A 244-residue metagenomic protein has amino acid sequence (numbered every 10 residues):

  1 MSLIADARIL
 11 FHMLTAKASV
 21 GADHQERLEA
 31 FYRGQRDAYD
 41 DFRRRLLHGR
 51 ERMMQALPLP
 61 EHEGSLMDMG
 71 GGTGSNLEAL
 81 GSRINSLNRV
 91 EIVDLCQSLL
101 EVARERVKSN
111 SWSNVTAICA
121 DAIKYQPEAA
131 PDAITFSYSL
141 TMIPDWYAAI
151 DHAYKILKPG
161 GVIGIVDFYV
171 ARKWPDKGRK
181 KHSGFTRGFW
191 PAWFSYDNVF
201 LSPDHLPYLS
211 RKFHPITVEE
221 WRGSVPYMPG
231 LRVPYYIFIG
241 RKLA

Functional and structural regions predicted by a protein language model:
S2-P60, S75-A79, V102, G178-R179 (+1 more regions): Conserved class I S-adenosyl-L-methionine
S19-A22, E26-R27, V166-L231: C-terminal alpha-helical "lid/dimerization" subdomain adjacent to the S-adenosyl-L-methionine
S65-K124: Class I SAM-dependent methyltransferase SAM/SAH-binding core
N85, I143-P144, L157-K158: Helix-to-beta-strand junctions that scaffold the AdoMet/dcAdoMet cofactor pocket in Class I SAM-dependent enzymes
I123-I134: A short acidic, Gly/Pro-enriched loop at the edge of an enzyme's catalytic core that lines a small-molecule cofactor
A133-D145: A short SAM/SAH-binding and catalytic strip from SAM-dependent methyltransferases
Y147-P159: A short glycine-rich, Lys/Arg-flanked "PGG" loop and its adjoining helix->strand segment in the class I
I237-A244: C-terminal lobe and adjacent flexible extensions of AdoMet/dcAdoMet transferase-like proteins
